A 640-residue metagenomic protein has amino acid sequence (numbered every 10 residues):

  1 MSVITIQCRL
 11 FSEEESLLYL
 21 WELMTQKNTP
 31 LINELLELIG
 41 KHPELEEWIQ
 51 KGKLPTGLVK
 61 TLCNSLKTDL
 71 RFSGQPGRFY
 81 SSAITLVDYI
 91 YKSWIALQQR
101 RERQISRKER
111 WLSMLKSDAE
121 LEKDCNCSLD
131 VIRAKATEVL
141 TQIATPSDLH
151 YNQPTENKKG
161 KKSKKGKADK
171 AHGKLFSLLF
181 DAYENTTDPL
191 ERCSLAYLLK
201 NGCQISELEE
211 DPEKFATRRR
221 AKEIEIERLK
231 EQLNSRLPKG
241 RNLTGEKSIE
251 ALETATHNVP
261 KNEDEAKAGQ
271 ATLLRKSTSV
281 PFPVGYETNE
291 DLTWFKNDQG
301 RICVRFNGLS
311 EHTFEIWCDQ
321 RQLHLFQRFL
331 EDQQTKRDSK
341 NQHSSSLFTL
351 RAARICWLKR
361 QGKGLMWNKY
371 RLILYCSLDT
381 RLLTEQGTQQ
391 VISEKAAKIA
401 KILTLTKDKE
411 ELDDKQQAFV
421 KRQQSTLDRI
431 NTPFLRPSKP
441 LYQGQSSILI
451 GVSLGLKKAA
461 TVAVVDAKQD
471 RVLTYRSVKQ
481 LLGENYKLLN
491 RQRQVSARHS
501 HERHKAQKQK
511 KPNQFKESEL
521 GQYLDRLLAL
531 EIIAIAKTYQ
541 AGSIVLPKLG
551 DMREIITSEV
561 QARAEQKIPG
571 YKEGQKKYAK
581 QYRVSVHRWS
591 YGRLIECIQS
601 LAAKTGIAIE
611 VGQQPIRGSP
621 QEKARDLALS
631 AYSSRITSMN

Functional and structural regions predicted by a protein language model:
M1-I450, L454-N640: Nucleic-acid substrate recognition interfaces
